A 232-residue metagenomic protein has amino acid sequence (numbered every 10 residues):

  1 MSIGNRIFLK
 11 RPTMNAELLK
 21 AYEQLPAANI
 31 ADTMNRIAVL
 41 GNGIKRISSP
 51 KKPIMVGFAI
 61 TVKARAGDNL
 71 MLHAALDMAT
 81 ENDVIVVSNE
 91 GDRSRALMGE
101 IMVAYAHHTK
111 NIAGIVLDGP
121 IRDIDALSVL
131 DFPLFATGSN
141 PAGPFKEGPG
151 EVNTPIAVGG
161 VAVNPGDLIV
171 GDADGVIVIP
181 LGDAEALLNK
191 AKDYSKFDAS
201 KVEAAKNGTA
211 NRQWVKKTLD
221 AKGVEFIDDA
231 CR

Functional and structural regions predicted by a protein language model:
S2-P165, I179-R232: Feature captures the catalytic cores and cofactor-binding loops of soluble hydro-lyases/lyases that act on carboxylate
L168-G171: Acidic and generally charged, gly/proline-rich low-complexity regions
